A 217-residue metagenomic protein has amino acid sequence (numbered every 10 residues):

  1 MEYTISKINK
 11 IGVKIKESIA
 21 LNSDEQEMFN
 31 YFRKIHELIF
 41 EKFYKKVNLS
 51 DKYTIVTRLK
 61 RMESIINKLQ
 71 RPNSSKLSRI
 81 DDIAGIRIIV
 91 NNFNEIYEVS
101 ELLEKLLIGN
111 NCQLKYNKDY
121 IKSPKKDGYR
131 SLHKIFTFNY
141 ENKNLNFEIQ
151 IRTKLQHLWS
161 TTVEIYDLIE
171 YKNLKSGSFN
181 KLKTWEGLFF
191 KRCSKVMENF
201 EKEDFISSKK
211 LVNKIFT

Functional and structural regions predicted by a protein language model:
M1-E37, K143-T217: An acidic, glycine-/histidine-flanked metal-binding catalytic module
D24-R71: Surface-exposed, low-hydrophobicity interaction/linker segments
F43, I96-L102: Hydrophobic side chains in well-ordered alpha-helices
Q70-I80: Short, flexible, solvent-exposed loop/turn segments with mixed acidic/basic and small polar residues
D81-I83, Y129, N144: Short connector loops at helix/strand junctions that flank enzyme active sites, especially segments positioning acidic
I88: Residue(s) in the substrate-gating loop at a strand-loop-helix junction that position the organic substrate next
N91-E95: Helix N-cap motif at beta-to-alpha junctions
L103, I108-N139: Short Gly/Thr-rich strand-loop-strand
